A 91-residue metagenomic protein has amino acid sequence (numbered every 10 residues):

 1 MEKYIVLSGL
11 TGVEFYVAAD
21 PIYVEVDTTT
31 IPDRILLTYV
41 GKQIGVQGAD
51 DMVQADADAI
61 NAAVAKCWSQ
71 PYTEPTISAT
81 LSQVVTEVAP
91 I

Functional and structural regions predicted by a protein language model:
M1-I91: Eukaryotic intrinsically disordered, low-complexity regulatory linkers and tails enriched in Ser/Thr/Pro
